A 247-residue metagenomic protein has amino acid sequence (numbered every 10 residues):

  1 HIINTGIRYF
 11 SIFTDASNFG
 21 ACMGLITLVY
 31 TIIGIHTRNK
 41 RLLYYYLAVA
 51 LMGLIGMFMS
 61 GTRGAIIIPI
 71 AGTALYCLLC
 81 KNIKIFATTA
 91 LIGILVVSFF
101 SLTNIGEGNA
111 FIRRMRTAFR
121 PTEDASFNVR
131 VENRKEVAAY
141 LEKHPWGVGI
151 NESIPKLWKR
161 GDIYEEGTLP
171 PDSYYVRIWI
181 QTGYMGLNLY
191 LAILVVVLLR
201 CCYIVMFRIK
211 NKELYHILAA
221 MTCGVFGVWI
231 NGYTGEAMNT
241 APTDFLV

Functional and structural regions predicted by a protein language model:
H1-G6, S11-L79, I94, S98 (+2 more regions): Alpha-helical transmembrane segments of multi-pass inner-membrane proteins
I2-F10, R116-K135, A139-T182, Y203-I204: Long extracytoplasmic/lumenal interhelical loops at the membrane interface of multi-pass membrane proteins
L28, A220-V247: Transmembrane alpha-helices of multi-pass inner-membrane enzymes
L28, F58, I105-G108, R134 (+2 more regions): Alpha-helical transmembrane segments of polytopic integral membrane proteins, especially the permease/helical cores
G34, K40-Y45, L54, A74 (+3 more regions): Hydrophobic transmembrane alpha-helices and their immediate junctions
L51, S60, C77-P121, A138-E142: A membrane-periplasm/extracellular boundary helix in multi-pass inner-membrane enzymes that assemble envelope glycans
S60-G64, P170-D172, G235-D244: Membrane-interface catalytic loops of GT-C/OST-like multi-pass glycosylation enzymes that act
I67-I68, I85-T88, N104-F111, G147-I150 (+2 more regions): Extended hydrophobic-aromatic, low-complexity segments
